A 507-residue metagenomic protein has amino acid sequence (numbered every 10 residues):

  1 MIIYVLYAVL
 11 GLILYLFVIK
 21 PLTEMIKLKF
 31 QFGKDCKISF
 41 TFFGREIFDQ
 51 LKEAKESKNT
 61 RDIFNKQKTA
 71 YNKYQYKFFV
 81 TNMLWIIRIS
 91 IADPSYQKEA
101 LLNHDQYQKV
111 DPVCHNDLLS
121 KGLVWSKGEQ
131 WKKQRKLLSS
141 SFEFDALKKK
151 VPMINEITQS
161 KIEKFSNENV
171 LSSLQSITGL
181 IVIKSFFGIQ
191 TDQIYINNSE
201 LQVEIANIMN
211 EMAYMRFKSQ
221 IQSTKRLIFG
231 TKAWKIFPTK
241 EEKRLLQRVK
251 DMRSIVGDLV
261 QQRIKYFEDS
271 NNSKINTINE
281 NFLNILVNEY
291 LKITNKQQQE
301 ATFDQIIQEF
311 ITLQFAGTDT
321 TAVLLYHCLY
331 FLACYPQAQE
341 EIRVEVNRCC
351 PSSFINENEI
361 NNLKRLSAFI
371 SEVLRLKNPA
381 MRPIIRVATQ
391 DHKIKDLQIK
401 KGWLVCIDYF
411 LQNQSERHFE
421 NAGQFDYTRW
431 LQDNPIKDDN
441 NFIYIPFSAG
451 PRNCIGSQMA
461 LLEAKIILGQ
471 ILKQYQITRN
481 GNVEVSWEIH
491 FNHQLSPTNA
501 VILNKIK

Functional and structural regions predicted by a protein language model:
I2-L119, K127-E129, K133, M153-S160 (+4 more regions): N-terminal membrane-proximal hinge/A-helix region immediately C-terminal to the signal-anchor transmembrane segment
L6, Y71, T158, N347-C349 (+2 more regions): Cytochrome P450 proximal C-terminal region
K34-F40, V151, N155, E200-M212 (+7 more regions): Cytochrome P450 I-helix active-site segment
I38-N65, I87, P112-F187, E200-K265 (+2 more regions): Cytochrome P450 catalytic-domain helical core, especially the substrate-recognition surface and oxygen-activation
K52-Q75, S254, D258, S353-D396 (+2 more regions): Conserved cytochrome P450 K-helix E-x-x-R motif and the immediately C-terminal K′/meander segment
E143, R244-L324, L363, L431: Conserved cytochrome P450 catalytic core segment spanning the I/J/K helices
T320-Q337, R343-E345, Q458-K473: Cytochrome P450 catalytic-core helices
I407-P435: Conserved cytochrome P450 K-helix/beta-meander segment immediately N-terminal to the heme-binding cysteine loop
